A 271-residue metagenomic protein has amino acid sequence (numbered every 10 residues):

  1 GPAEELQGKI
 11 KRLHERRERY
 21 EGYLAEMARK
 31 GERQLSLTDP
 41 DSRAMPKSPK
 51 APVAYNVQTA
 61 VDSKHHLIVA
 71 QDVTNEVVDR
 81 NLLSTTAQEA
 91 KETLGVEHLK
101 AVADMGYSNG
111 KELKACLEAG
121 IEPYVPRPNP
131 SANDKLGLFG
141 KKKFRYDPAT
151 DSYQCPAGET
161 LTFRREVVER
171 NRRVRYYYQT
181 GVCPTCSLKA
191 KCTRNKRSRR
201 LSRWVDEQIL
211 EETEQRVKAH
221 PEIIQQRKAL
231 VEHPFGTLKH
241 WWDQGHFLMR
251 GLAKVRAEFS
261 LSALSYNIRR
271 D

Functional and structural regions predicted by a protein language model:
G1-D271: Anion-binding and metal-coordination hotspots
